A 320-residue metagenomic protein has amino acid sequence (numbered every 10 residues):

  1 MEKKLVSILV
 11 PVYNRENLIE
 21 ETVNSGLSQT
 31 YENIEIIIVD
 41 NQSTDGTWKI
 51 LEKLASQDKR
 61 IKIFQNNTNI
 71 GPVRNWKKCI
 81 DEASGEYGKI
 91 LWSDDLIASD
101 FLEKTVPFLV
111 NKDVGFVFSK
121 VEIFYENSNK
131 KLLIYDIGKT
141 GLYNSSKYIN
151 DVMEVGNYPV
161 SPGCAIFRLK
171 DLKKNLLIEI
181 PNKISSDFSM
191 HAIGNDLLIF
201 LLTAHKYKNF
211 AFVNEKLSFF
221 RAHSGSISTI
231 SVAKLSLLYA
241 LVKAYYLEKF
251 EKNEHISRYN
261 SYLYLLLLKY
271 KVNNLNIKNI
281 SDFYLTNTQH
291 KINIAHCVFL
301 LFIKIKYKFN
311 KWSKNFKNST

Functional and structural regions predicted by a protein language model:
K4-S7, S25, E35, L198: Cell-envelope/extracellular polymer assembly enzymes that use nucleotide-activated donors
N14-S28: Short, well-formed alpha-helical segments that are part of the catalytic scaffolds of diverse glycosyltransferases
T22, N66-A83, L96: Glycine-rich, basic loop-to-helix element that forms the pyrophosphate-binding segment of sugar-nucleotide handling
D40-K49, T68, W92: A conserved acidic beta->alpha catalytic loop
G88: Short aromatic/hydrophobic "clamp" motif used to bind/position activated sugar donors
D100-D136: Conserved donor NDP-sugar-binding/catalytic core segment of glycosyltransferases
K139-V232: Conserved nucleotide-sugar donor-binding catalytic segment
H191-A192, H205-K208, L217-S224, T229-R258 (+1 more regions): Catalytic core of nucleotide-sugar-dependent glycosyltransferases
